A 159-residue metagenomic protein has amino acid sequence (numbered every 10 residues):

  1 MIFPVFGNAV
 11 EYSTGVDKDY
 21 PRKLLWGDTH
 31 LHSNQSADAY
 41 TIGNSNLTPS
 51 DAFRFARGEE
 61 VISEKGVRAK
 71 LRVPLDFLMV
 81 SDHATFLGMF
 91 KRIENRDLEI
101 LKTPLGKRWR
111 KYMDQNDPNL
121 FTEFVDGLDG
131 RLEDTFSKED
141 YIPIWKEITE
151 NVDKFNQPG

Functional and structural regions predicted by a protein language model:
M1-F3: Sec-dependent N-terminal signal peptides
V5-G159: Extended, charged catalytic domains and RNA/DNA-binding interfaces, predominantly in divalent-metal-using enzymes
